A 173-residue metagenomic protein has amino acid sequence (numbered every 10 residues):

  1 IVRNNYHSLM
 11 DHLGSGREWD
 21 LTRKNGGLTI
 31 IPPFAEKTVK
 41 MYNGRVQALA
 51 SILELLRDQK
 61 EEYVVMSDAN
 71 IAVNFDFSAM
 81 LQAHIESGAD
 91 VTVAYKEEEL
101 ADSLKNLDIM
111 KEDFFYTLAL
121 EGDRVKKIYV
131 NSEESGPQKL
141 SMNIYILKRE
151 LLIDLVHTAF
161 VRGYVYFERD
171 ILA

Functional and structural regions predicted by a protein language model:
I1-A173: Unchanged
